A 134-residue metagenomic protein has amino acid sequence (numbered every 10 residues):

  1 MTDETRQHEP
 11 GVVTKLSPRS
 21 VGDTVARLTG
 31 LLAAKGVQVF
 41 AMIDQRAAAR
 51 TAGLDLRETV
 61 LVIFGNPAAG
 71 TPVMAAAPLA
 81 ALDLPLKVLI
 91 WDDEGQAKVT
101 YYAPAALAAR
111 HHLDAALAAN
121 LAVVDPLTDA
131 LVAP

Functional and structural regions predicted by a protein language model:
T2-G36: Terminal, regulation- and interaction-focused segments at domain boundaries
T14-K15, V62, V88, V99: Preference for bulky hydrophobic residues occupying beta-strand positions in well-ordered beta-sheet regions
V25-T29, M74, L121, D125-T128: A generic alpha-helix structural signal
L31, A41-L89: Compact, glycine-rich, soluble single-domain proteins
K87-H111: Beta-strand/loop substructures that line and gate deep hydrophobic ligand-binding cavities in soluble
R110-P134: Well-ordered alpha/beta subsegment
